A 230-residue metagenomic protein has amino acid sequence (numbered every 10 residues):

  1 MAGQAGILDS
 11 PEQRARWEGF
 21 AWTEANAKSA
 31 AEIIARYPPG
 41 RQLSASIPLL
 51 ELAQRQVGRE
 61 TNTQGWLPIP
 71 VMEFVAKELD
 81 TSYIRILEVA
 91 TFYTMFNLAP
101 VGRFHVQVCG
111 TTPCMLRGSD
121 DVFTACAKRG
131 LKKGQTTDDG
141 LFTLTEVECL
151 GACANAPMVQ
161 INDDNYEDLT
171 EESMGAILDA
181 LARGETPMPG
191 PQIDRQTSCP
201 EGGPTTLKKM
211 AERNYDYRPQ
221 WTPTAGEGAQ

Functional and structural regions predicted by a protein language model:
M1-Q230: Signature of N-terminal electron-transfer/Fe-S-associated modules in redox systems
